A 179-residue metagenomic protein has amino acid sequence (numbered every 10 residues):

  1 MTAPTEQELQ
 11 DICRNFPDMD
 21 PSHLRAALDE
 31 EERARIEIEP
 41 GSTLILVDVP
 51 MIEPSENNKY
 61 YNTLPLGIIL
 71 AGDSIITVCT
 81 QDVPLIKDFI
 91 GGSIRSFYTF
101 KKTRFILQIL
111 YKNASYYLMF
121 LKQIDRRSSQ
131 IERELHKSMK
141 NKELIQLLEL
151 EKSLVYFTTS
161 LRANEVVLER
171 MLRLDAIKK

Functional and structural regions predicted by a protein language model:
M1-K178: Peripheral, non-transmembrane regulatory/ligand-interaction domains of membrane transport proteins
